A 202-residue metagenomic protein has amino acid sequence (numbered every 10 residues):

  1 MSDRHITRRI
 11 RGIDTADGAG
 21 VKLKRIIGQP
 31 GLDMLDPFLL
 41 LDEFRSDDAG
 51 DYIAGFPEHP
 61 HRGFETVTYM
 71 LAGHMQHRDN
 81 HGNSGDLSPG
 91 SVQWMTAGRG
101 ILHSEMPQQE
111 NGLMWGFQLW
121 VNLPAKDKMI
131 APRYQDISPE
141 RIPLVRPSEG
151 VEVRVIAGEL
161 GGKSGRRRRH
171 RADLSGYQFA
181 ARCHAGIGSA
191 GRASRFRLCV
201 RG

Functional and structural regions predicted by a protein language model:
M1-R25: Hydrophobic alpha-helical membrane-insertion signals
D17-L71, E140-G186: A short glycine-rich, His/Asp/Glu-containing loop-to-beta-strand
L35, R62-F64, T96-G98, M114-G116: Short, solvent-exposed loop/turn segments at the edges of secondary structure
A54, H81-N83, S104-Q109: Catalytic micro-motifs at enzyme active sites that drive phosphoryl/nucleotidyl and oxygen chemistry
R62-G82, P89-V92, A180-R182, G188-G202: Glycine- and acidic-residue-biased ligand/ion/polar-headgroup-sensing regions
L87-L102: Conserved metal-binding segment of the jelly-roll/cupin
G98-D127: Ligand-binding loop in jelly-roll beta-barrel domains
L123-V151: Long amphipathic alpha-helical segments that form oligomerization/scaffold cores
